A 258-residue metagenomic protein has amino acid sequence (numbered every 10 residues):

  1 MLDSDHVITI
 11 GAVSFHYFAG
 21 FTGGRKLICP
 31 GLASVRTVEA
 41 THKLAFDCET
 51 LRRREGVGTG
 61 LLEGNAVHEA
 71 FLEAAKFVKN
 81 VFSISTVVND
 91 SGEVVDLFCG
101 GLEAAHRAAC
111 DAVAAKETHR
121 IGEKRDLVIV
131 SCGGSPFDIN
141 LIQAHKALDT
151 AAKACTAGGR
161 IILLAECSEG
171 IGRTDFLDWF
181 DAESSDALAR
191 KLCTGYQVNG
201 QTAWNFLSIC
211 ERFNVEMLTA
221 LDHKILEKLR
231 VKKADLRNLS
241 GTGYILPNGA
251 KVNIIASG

Functional and structural regions predicted by a protein language model:
M1-R120: Conserved, well-structured core segments that form the ligand-binding/active-site neighborhood of functional domains
I8-I10, D126-S131, I162, Y244-L246: Structural motif
F18-G23, V94-C99, E166, R173-L177 (+2 more regions): Short acidic, glycine/serine/threonine-rich loops at helix termini
T86-V88, S131-G133, L141, H145 (+3 more regions): Active-site proximal loops enriched in glycine and acidic residues that flank catalytic Cys/His/Asp and coordinate
V87-E103, K124-Q143, A147: Glycine-rich phosphate/diphosphate-binding loops and the adjacent beta-loop-alpha structural elements that coordinate
D138-E216: C-terminal catalytic subdomain
V215-G258: Extended hydrophobic packing segments that form well-structured cores
